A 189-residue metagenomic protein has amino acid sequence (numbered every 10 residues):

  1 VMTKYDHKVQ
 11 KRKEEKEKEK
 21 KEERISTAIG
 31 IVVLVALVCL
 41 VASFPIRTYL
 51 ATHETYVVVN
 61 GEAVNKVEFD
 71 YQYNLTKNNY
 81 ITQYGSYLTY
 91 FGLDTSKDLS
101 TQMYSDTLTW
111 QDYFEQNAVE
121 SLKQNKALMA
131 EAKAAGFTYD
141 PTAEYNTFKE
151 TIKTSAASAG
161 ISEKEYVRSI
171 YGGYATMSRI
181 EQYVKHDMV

Functional and structural regions predicted by a protein language model:
V1-E23: N-terminal Lys/Arg-rich, disordered targeting/topogenic segments
K8, E19, I25-T27, G61-A63 (+1 more regions): Intrinsic structural disorder
E17, I29-G30, Q102-T107: Short amphipathic alpha-helical segments, especially helix-boundary/capping motifs
K21-I29, Q111, E115: Structural motif marking the loop-to-transmembrane transition
A28-F44: Hydrophobic membrane-insertion alpha-helices, especially the h-region of bacterial N-terminal signal peptides
T48-Y171, M177: N-terminal targeting/tethering segments
